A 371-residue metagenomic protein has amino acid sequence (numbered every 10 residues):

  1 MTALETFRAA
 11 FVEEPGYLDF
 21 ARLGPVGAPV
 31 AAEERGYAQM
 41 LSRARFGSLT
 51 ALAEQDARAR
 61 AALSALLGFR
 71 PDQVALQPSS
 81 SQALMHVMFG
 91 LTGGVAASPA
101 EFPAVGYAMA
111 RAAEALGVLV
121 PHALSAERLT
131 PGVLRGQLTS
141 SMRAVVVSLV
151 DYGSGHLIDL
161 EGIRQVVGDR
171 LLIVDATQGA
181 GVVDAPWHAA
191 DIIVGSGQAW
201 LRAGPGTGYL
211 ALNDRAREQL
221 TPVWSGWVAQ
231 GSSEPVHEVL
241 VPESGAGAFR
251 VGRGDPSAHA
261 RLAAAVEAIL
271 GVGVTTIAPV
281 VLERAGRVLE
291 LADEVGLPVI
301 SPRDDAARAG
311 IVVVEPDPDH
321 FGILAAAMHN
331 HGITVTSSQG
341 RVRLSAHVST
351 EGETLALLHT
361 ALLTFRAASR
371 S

Functional and structural regions predicted by a protein language model:
M1-A3, F7-A10, G322-S371: PLP-dependent enzyme catalytic core of the Aspartate aminotransferase-like
E14-R60: A glycine-/small-polar-enriched, mobile loop at the entrance of the PLP active site in fold-type I
A51-G94, P103-G106: Conserved beta-loop-alpha segment that forms the PLP phosphate-binding cup at the N-terminus of a helix
R58-L66, G245, S257-I300: Conserved PLP-dependent catalytic core of the aminotransferase class-I/II
Q82, H86-A144: PLP-dependent aminotransferase-like
A126-G181, I192: Active-site phosphate-binding strand-loop segment of PLP-dependent enzymes
A189-P235: Active-site PLP attachment segment
P279-H331: Conserved PLP-binding catalytic core of the aspartate aminotransferase-like
